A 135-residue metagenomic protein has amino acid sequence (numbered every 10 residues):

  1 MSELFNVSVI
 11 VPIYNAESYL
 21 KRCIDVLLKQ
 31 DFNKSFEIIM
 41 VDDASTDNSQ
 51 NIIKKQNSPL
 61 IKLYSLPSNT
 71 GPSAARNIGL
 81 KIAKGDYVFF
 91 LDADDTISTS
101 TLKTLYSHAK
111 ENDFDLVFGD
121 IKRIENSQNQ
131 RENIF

Functional and structural regions predicted by a protein language model:
M1-F135: Nucleotide-sugar donor-binding/catalytic module of glycosyltransferases that assemble extracellular/cell-envelope
